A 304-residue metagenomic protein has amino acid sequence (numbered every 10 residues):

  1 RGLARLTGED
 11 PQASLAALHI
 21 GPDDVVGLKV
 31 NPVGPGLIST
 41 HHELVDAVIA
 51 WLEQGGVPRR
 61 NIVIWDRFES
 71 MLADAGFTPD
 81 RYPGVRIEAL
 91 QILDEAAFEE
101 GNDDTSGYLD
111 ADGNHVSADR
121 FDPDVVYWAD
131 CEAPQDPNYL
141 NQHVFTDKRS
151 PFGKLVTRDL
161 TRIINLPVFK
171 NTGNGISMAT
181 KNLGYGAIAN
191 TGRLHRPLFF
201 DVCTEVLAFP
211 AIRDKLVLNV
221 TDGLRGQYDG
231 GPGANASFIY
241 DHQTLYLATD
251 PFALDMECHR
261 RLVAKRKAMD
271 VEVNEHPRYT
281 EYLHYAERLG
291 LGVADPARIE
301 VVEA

Functional and structural regions predicted by a protein language model:
R1-P22, V33-P35, S39-D46, A50-A304: Extended, low-polarity segments enriched in aliphatic/aromatic residues
